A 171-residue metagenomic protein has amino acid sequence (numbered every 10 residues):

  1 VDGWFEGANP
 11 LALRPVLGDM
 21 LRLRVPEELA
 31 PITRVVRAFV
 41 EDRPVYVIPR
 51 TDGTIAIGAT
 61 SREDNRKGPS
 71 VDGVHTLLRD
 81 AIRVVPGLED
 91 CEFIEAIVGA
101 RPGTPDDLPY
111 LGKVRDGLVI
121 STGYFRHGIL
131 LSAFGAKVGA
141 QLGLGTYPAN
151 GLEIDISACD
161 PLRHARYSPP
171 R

Functional and structural regions predicted by a protein language model:
V1-D116: Active-site substrate-recognition segment that forms the wall of the catalytic cavity or substrate channel
G87-R171: C-terminal catalytic lobe of FAD-dependent flavoproteins
